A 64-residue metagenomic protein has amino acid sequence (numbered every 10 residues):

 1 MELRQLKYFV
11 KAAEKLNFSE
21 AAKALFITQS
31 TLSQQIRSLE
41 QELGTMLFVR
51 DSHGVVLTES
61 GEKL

Functional and structural regions predicted by a protein language model:
E2-Q5, Q29, G54, G61: The N-cap/first-turn positions of alpha helices within or immediately adjacent to helix-turn-helix DNA-binding domains
Y8-A12, L64: Short alpha-helical "packing" element that flanks the helix-turn-helix/winged-helix DNA-binding module
A12-F26: Short helix-boundary/capping micro-motifs
K23-A24, Q41, E62: Alpha-helical residues within the helix-turn-helix
Q35: Residues in the recognition helix of alpha-helical DNA-binding motifs
E40-L57: A short LG(V/I)-centered, amphipathic sequence patch enriched for acidic residue(s) preceding the LG motif
